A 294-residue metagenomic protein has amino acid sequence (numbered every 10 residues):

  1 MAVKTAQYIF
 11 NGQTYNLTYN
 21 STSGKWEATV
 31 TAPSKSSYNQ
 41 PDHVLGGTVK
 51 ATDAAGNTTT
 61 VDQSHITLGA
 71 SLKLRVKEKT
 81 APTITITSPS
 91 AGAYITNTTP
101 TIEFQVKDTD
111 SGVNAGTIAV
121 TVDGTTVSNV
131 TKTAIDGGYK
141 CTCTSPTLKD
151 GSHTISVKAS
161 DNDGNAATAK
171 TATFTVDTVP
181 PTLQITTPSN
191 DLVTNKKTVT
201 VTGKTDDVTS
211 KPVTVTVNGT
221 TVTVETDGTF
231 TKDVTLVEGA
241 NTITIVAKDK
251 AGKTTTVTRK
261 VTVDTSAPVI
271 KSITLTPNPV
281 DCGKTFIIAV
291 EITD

Functional and structural regions predicted by a protein language model:
M1-K4, D108-A115, D206-V215, T293-D294: Extracellular acidic loop/turn motifs
G12-T22, V127-T133, T220-T226: Short, surface-exposed loop motifs enriched in S/T, G, D/E and P with embedded aromatic residues
S21-S34, I135-T142, T226-F230: Aromatic sugar-binding surface patches on proteins that engage polysaccharides or sugar-phosphate polymers
A32-V44, S145-S152, D233-A240: Surface-exposed, short loops/turns at beta-strand junctions within beta-sandwich domains
S64-T85, A172-Q184, R259-P268: Flexible, low-complexity linkers/stalks enriched in Thr/Pro that connect modular domains
G92-T98, N190-K197, N278-K284: Short, solvent-exposed loop/linker segments at the N-terminal edge of repeated beta-sheet extracellular domains
